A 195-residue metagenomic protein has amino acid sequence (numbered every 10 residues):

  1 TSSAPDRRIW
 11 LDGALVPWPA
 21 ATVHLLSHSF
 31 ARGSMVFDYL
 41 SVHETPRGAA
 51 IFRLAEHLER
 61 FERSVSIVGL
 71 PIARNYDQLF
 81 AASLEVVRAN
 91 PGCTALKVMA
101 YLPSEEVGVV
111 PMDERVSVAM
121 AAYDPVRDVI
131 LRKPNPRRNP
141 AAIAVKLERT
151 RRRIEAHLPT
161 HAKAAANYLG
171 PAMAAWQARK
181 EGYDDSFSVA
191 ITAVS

Functional and structural regions predicted by a protein language model:
T1-P71, A81-E85, V109-S195: Helix-start/capping segments and mature chain N-termini
S41, T45, A89, K97-L102: Active-site microenvironments in enzyme catalytic cores
R74-L84, T94-G108: Short, glycine/charge-rich beta-strand/loop segments that flank catalytic centers and engage negatively charged groups
P91-C93, Y183: Short, high-confidence coil segments that cap the C-terminus of an alpha-helix and link into the following beta-strand
